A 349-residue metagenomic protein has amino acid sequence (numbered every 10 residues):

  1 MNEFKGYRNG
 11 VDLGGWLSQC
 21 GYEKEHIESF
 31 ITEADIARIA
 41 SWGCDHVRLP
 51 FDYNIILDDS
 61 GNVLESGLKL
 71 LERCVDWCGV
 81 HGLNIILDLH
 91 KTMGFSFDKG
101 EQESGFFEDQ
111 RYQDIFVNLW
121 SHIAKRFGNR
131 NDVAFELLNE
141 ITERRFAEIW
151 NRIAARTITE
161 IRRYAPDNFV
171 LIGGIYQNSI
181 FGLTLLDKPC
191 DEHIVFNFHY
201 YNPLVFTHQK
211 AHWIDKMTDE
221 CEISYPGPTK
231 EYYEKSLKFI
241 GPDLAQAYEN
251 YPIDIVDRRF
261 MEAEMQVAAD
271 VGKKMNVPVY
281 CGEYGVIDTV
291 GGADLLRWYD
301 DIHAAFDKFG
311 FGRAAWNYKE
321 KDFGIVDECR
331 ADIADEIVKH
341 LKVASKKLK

Functional and structural regions predicted by a protein language model:
M1-N2, K349: Basic/polar N-terminal segments that are highly enriched at the extreme N-terminus, encompassing both cleavable
E3-F169, G174-G182, H193, D322 (+1 more regions): Active-site mouth of glycoside hydrolases
K5-Y7, E108-D257, E262-I287, A304 (+1 more regions): Active-site region of glycoside hydrolase catalytic domains
L13, F198-Y200, Y318: Active-site donor-binding loop signature of nucleotide-sugar glycosyltransferases
H26-I27, H212-K216, D294-L296: Short, surface-exposed loop/helix-turn segments at secondary-structure junctions that function as lids/hinges flanking
S66, E103-G105, D187-C190, W213-D215 (+3 more regions): Short, hinge-like loop/turn segments at secondary-structure boundaries
V290-K349: Aromatic-rich peripheral "rim/lid" segments of glycoside hydrolase catalytic domains that contact and position glycan
